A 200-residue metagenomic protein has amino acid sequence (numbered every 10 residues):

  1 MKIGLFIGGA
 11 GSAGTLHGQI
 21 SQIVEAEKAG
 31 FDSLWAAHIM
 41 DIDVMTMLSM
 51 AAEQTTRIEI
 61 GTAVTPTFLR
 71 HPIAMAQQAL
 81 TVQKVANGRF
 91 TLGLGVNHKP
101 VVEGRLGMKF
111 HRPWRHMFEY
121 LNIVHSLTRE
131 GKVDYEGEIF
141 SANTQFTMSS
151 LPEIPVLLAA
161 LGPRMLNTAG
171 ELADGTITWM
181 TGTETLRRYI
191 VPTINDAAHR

Functional and structural regions predicted by a protein language model:
M1-R200: Active-site-adjacent structural elements that line small-molecule/cofactor binding pockets in enzymes
